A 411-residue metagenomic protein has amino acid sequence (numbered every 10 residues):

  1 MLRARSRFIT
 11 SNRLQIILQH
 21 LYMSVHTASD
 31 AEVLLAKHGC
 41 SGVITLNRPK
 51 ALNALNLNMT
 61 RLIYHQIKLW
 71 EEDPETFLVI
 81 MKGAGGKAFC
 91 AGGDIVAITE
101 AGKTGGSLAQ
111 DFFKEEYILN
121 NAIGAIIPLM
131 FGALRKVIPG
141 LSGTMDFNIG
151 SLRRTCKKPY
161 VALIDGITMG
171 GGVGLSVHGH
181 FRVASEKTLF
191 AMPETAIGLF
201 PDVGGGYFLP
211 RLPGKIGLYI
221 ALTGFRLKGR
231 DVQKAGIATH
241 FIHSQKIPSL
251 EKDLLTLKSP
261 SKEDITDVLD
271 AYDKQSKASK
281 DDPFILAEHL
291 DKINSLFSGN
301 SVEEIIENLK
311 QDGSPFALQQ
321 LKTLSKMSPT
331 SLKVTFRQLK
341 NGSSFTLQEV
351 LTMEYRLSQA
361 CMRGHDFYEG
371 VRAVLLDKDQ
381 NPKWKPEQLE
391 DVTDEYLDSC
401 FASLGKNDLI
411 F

Functional and structural regions predicted by a protein language model:
L2-G39, L227-R230, Q245-F411: C-terminal alpha-helix plus adjacent terminal tail
L2-K82, S107, N121: Conserved CoA-thioester-binding segment of acyl-CoA-metabolizing enzymes
G39, I44, L62-T104, I118-S142 (+2 more regions): A structural preference for short, pocket-lining loop segments at secondary-structure junctions
I44, M81, D94, L175-S176 (+3 more regions): Hydrophobic/aromatic residues within transmembrane alpha-helices of multi-pass small-molecule transporters
A54-L57, A91, E100, R211 (+2 more regions): Phosphate-coordinating loops and pocket residues in cytosolic domains that bind phosphorylated ligands
N58, L62, E115, M145 (+2 more regions): Charged catalytic carboxylate motif
Y64, Y117-N120, G150, G206-P210 (+3 more regions): Predominant activation on well-ordered alpha-helical scaffold segments within soluble catalytic domains
A109-F113, Y117-D291: Conserved catalytic cores of soluble enzyme domains, especially glycine-rich substrate-binding beta-alpha loops
